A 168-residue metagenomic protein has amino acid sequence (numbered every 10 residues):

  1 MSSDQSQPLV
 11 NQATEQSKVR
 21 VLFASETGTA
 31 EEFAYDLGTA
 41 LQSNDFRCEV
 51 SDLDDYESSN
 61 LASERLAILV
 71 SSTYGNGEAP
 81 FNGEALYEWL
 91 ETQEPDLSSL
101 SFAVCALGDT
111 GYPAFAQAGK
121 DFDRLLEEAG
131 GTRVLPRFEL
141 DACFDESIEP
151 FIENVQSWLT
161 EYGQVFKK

Functional and structural regions predicted by a protein language model:
S2-R20, G28-E31, A40, N44 (+1 more regions): FMN-binding flavodoxin-like domain, especially the glycine-rich phosphate-binding loop
S25: Extracellular glycan-modifying ectodomains
Q42-N60: A short, well-structured beta->alpha microelement
